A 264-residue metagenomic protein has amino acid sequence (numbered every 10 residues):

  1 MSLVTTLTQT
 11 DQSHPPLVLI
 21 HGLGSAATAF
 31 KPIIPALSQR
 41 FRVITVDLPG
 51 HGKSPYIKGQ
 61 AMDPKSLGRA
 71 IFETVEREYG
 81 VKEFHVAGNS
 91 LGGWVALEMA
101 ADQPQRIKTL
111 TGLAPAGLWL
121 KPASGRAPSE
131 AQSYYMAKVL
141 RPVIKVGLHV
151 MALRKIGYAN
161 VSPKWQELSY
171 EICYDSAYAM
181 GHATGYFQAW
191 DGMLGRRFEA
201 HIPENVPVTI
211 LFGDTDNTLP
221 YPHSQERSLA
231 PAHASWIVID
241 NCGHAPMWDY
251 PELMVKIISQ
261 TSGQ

Functional and structural regions predicted by a protein language model:
L7-I57: Conserved HGGG/HGGXW glycine-rich cap/lid loop of the alpha/beta-hydrolase fold
D47, H85, T109-T111: Residue in the alpha/beta-hydrolase core beta-strand immediately N-terminal to the catalytic nucleophile
S66-F84: Conserved acidic catalytic loop of the alpha/beta-hydrolase fold
G88, G92, A96: Gly/Ala-rich beta-loop-alpha elbow adjacent to hydrolase catalytic centers
A101, T109-P142: Flexible "cap/lid" loop of the alpha/beta hydrolase fold
K145-I202: Conserved alpha/beta-hydrolase catalytic His-Asp/Glu region
H182-L229: Conserved serine/cysteine hydrolase catalytic core
C242-V255: Catalytic histidine-centered segment of alpha/beta-hydrolase-like enzymes
